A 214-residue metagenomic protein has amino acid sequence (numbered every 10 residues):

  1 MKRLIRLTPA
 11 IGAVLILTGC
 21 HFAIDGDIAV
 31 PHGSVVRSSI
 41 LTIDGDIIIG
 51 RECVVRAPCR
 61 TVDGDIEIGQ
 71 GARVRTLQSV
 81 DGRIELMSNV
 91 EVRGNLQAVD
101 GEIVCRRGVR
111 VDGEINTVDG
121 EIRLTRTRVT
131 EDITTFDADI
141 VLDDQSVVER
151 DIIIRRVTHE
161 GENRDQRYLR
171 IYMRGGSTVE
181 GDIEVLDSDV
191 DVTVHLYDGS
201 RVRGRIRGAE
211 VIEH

Functional and structural regions predicted by a protein language model:
M1-T18: Sec-dependent bacterial lipoprotein signal peptides
L17-H214: Extended beta-solenoid/beta-helix repeat architectures
